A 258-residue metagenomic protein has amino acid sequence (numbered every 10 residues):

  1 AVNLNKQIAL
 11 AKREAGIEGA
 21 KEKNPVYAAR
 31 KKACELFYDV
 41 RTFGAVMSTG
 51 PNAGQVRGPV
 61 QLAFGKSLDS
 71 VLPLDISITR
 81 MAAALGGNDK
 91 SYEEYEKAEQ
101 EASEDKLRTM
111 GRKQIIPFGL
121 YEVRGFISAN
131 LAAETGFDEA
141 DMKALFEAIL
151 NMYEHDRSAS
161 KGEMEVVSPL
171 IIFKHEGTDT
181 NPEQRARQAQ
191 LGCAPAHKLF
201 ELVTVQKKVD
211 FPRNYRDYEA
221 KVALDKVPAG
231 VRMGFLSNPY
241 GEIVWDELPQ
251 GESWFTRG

Functional and structural regions predicted by a protein language model:
A1-G258: RNA-binding basic/glycine-rich loop and surface signature characteristic of RAMP-family CRISPR effectors
